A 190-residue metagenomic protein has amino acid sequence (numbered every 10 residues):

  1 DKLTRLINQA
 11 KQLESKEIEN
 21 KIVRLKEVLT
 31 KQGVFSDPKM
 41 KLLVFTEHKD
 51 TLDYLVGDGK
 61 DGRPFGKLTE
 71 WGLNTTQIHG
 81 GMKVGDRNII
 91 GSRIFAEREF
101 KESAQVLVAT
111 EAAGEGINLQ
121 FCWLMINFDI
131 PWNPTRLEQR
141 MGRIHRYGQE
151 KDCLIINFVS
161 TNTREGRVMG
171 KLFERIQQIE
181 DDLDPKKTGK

Functional and structural regions predicted by a protein language model:
D1-A104: Conserved Helicase C-terminal RecA-like lobe
K49-T51, G59, M82-V84, A113-E115 (+3 more regions): Conserved nucleotide-binding/hydrolysis micro-motifs of P-loop NTPases
T75-I78, I117, E138, Y147-Q149: Charged, conformationally dynamic linker/hinge segments that couple catalytic or nucleotide-dependent chemistry
A96, A109-A112: Conserved RecA-like ASCE ATPase "motif II neighborhood" in helicase/translocase motors
E102, T135-M141, H145-K190: A conserved SF2-helicase RecA2
Q105-V106, L124: Short, Asp-centered acidic motifs that coordinate Mg2+ and/or phosphate in catalytic or ligand-binding sites
I117-I130, L154-N157: A short beta-strand element within the Helicase C-terminal
